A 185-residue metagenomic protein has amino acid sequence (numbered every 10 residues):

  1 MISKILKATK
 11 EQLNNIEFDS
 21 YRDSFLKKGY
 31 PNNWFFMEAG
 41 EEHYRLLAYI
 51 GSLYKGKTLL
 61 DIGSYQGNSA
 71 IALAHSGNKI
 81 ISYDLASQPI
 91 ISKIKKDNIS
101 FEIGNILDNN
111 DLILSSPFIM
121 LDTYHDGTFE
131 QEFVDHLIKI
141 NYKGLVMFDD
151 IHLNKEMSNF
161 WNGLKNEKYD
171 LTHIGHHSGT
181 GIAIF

Functional and structural regions predicted by a protein language model:
M1-M120, Y124-F185: A short alpha-helical cap/connector motif
